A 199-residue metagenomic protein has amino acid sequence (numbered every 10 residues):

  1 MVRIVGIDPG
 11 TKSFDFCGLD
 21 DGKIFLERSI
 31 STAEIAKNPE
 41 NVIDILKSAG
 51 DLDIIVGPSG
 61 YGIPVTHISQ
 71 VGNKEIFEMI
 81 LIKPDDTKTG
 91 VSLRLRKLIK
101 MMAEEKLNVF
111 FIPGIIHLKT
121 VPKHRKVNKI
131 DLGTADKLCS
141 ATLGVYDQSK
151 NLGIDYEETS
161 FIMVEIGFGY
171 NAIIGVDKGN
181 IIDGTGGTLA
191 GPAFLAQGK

Functional and structural regions predicted by a protein language model:
M1-E27, T159-G184: Gly/Thr-rich phosphate-binding beta-strand-loop-beta motif of the actin/hexokinase/Hsp70
M1-I4, D15-C17, D21-G50, I54-Y61: Early-domain small/polar-rich strand-loop-helix modules and first-structured segments of the mature chain
T11, K37, I55, L93 (+2 more regions): Conserved active-site and cofactor/substrate-binding residues in soluble primary-metabolism enzymes
A36-N38, K88, P192-Q197: Short, charged, surface-exposed secondary-structure boundary motifs
G50-K129: Short beta-strand-loop/turn "lid" adjacent to the catalytic site in phosphate-handling enzymes
S59-G62, I116, G167-Y170, D177 (+1 more regions): Glycine-rich beta-alpha junction loops
L107-I112, L152-F161: Short secondary-structure capping/junction motifs at helix and strand boundaries
I130-E157, K178-K199: Glycine-rich phosphate-binding loop plus the immediately following alpha-helix
